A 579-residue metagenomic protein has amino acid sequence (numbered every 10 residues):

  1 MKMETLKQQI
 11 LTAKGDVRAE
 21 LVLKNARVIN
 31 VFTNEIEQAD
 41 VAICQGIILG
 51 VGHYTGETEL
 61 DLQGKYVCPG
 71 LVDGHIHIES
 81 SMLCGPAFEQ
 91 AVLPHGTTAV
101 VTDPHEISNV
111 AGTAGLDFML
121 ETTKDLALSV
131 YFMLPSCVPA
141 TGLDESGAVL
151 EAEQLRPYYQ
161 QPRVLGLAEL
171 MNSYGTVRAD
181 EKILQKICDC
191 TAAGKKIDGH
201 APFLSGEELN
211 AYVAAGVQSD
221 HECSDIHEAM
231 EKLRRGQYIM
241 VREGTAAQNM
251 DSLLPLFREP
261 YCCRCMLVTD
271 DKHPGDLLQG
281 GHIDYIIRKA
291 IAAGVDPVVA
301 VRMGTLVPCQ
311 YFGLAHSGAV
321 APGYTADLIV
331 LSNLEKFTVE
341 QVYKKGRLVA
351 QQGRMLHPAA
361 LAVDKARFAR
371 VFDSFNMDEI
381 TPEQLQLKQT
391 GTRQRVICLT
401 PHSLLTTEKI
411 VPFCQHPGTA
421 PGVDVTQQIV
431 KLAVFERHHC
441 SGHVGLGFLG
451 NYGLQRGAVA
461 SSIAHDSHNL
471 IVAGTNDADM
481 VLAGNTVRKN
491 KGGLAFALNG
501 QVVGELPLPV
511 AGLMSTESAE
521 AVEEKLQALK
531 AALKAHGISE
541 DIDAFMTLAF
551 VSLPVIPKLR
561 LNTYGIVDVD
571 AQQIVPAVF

Functional and structural regions predicted by a protein language model:
M1-A39, I43-C44, G52, L93-H95 (+2 more regions): Active-site microenvironment of metallo-dependent hydrolases
K2-T12, E89-G194, P260, V503-P507: Divalent-metal coordination cores built from histidine and acidic residues
V17-K24, Y54-T102: Replace "His-x-His-based motif
A26, G46, G64, H75 (+9 more regions): Divalent metal-coordination and catalytic microenvironments
D73-C84, P139-L150, Q218: Active-site mouth loops of central-metabolism enzymes
H77-E79, H105-I107, P135-A140, L170-S173 (+4 more regions): Active-site beta-loop-alpha junctions enriched in small/polar residues
A111-G115, T141-G147, R178-K182, E208-Y212 (+10 more regions): Short acidic, glycine/serine/threonine-rich loops at helix termini
V149-E169, G175-M240, A247-V268, L278-A292 (+1 more regions): Histidine/acidic residue-rich metal-binding segments in metalloenzymes
